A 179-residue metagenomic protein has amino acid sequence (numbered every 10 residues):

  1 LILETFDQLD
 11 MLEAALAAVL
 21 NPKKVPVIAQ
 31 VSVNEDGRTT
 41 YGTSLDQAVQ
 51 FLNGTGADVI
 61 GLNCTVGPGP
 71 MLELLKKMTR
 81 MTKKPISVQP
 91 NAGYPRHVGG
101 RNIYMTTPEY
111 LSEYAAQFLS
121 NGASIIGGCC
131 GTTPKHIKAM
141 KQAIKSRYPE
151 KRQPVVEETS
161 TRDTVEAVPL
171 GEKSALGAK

Functional and structural regions predicted by a protein language model:
I2-K179: Domain-level signal for soluble alpha/beta catalytic cores
